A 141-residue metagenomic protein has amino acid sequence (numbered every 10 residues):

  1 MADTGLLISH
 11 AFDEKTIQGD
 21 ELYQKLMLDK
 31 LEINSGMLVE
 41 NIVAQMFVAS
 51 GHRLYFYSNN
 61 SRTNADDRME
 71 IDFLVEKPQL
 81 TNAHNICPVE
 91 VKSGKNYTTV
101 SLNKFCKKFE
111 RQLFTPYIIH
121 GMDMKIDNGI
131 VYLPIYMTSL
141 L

Functional and structural regions predicted by a protein language model:
M1-L141: A cross-kingdom feature that marks ATP-driven nucleic-acid transaction machinery
